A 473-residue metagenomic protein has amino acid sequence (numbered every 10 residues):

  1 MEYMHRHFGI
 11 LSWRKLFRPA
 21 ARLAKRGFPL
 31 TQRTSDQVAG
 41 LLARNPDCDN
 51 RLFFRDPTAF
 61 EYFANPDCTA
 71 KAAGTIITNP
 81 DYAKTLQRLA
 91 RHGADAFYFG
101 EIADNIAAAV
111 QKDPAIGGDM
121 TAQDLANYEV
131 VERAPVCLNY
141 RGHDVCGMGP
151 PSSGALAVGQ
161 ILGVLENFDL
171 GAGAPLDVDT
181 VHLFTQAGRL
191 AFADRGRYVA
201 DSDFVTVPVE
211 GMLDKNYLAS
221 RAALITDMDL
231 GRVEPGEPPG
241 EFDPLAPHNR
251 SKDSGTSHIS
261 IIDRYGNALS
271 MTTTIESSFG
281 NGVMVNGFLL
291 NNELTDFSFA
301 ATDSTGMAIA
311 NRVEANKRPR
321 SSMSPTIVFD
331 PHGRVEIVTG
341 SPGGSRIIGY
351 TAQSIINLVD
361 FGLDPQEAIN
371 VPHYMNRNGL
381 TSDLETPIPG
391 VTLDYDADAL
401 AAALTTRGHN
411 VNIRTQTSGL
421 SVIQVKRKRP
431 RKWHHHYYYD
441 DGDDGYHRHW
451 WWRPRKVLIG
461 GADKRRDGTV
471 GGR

Functional and structural regions predicted by a protein language model:
E2-G93, F97-F99, D104-G149, L213 (+2 more regions): Noncatalytic scaffold domains of N-terminal-nucleophile
E2-H7, H92-F99, D104, V110 (+2 more regions): Alpha-helical support elements that line or immediately flank enzyme active sites and cofactor-binding pockets
R14-K25, G100, D104-A107, P175-F192 (+2 more regions): Short, well-structured alpha-helical segments that form the helix of a local strand-helix-strand
D67, N167-T274, N410: Internal maturation/activation junctions in enzymes
I116-T121, N267-I337, I348, N357 (+2 more regions): Active-site rim segments in enzyme catalytic domains, especially the processed small/beta chain of N-terminal
V131-E132, D253-T256, S321-M323: Short, small/polar residue-rich loop motifs at catalytic or cofactor-binding pockets
C146-A155, S257-S260, S270-V283, G340-I348: Glycine-rich phosphate/pyrophosphate-binding beta-alpha loops
Y265, N316-R318, T351, D360-Q416 (+1 more regions): Extended C-terminal subregions enriched in glycine
